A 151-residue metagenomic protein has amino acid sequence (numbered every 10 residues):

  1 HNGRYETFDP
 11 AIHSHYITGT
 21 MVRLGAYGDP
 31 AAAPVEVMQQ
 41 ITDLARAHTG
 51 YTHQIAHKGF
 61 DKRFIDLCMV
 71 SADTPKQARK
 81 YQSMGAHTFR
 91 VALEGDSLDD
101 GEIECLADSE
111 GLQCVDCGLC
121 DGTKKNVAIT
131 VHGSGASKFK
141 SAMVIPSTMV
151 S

Functional and structural regions predicted by a protein language model:
H1-S151: Class I S-adenosyl-L-methionine
